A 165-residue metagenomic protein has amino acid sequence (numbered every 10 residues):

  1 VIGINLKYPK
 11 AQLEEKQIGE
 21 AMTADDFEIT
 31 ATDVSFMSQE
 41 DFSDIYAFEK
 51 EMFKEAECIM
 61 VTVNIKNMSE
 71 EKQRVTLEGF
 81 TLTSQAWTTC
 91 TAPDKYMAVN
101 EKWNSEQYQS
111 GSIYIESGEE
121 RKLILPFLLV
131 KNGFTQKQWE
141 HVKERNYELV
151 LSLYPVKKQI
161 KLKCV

Functional and structural regions predicted by a protein language model:
V1-D41, V165: Membrane engagement elements in two modes
E15-I18, D44-E49, E106-S112: Short structured motifs
F27, I59-V61, R121: Hydrophobic core residues within well-ordered beta-strands of beta-rich domains
S35, I65-S69, T81, A86-T88 (+2 more regions): Beta-strand elements of well-folded, non-transmembrane domains
S35-M60, K72-Q73, Y114-E116: Short, solvent-exposed beta-strand/turn "edge" segments of beta-rich domains on protein surfaces
K66-R121: The feature marks short-to-medium sequence segments in extracytoplasmic or secretory-pathway proteins
K122-K157: Short, surface-exposed ligand- or partner-binding patches at beta-edge/loop junctions that are enriched in aromatics
P155-V165: Short, low-complexity, Pro/Ser/Thr/Gly-rich segments in the mature regions of secreted, periplasmic
